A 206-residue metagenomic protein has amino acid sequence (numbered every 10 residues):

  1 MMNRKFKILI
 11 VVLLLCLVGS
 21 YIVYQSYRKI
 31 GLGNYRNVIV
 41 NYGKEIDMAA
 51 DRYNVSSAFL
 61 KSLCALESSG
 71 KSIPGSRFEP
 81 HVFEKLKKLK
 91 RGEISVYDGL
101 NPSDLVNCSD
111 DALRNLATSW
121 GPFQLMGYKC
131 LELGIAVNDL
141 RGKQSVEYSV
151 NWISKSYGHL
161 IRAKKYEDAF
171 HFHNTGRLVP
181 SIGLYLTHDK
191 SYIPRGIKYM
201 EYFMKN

Functional and structural regions predicted by a protein language model:
M1-V23: N-terminal Sec-pathway targeting helices
Y24-N206: Catalytic glycan-binding domains that act on GlcNAc-containing polysaccharides
